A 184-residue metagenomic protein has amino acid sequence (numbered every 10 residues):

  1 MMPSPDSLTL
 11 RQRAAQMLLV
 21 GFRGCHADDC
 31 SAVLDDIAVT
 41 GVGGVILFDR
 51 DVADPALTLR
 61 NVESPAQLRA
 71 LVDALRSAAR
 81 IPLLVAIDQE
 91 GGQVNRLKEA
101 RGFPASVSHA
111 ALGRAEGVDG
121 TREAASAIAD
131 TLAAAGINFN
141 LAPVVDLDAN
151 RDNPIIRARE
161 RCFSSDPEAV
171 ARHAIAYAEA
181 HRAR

Functional and structural regions predicted by a protein language model:
M1-M2, F48: N-terminal zymogen propeptides
M2-D28: Boundary/entry segment of secreted carbohydrate-active catalytic domains
G24, D28-V33, I37-V42, D51: Domain-core and long-helix interface of multi-subunit machines
A32-V33, I128, Y177: Residues within well-ordered alpha-helices
T40-V170: Enzymes and membrane/adaptor proteins characterized by extended Gly/Ser/Thr/Asp/Glu-rich, aromatic-dotted
R172-H181: Metal-dependent enolase-superfamily TIM-barrel catalytic cores that perform enediolate-based chemistry
R184: Aromatic-lined carbohydrate-recognition surfaces of secreted/lumenal glycan-active proteins
